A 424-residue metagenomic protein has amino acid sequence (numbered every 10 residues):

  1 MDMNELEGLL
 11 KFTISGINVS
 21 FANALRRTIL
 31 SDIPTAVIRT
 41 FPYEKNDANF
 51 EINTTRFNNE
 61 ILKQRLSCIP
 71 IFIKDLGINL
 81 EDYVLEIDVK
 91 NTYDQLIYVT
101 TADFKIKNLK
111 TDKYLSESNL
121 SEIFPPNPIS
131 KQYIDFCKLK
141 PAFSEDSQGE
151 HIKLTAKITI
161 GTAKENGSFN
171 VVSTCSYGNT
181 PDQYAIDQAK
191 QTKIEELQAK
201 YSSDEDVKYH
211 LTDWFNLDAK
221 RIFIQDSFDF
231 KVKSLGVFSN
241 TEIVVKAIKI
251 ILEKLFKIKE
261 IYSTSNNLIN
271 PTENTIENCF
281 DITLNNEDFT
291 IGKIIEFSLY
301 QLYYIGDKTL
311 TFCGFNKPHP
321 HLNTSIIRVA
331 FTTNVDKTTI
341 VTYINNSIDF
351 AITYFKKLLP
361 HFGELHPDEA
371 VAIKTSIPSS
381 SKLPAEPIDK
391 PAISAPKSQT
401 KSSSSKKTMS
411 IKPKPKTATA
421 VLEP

Functional and structural regions predicted by a protein language model:
M1-P424: Protein-protein interaction/assembly regions in multi-subunit complexes
